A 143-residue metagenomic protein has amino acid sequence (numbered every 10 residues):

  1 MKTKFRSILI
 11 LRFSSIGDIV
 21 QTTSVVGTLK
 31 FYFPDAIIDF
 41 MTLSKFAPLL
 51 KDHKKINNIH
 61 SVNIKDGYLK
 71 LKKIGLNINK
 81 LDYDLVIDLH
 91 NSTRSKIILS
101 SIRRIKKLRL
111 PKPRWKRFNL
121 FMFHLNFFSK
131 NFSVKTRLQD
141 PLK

Functional and structural regions predicted by a protein language model:
M1-K143: Catalytic machinery of carbohydrate-active enzymes, primarily nucleotide-sugar-dependent glycosyltransferases
